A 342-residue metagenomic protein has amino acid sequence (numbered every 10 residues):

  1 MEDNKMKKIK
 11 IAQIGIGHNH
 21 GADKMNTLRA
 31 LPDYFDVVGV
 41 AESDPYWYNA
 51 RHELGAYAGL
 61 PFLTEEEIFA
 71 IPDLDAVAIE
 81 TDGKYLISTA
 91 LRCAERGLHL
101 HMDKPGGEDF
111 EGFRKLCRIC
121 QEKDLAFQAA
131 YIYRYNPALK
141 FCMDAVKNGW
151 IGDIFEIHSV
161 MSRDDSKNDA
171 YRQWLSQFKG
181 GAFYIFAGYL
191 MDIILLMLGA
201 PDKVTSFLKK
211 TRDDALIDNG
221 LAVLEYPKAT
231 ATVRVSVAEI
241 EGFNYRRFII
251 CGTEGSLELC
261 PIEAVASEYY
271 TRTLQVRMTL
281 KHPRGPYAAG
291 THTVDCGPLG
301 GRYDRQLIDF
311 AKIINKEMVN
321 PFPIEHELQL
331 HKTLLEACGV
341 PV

Functional and structural regions predicted by a protein language model:
M1-K8, A41, A76-A78, R305-V342: C-terminal helix-rich "cap/oligomerization" subdomain common to oxidoreductases
E2-A56, A311: N-terminal Rossmann-like dinucleotide-binding module
Y57-I119: Beta-loop-alpha module in the N-terminal Rossmann-like domain of NAD(P)-dependent dehydrogenases, especially those
M102, F127-A129, H158, L259: Hydrophobic residues in well-ordered beta-strands that form the structural core
K115-Y133, D153-E156: Rossmann-fold dehydrogenase core element
I132, I249-E325: C-terminal glycine/acidic-rich active-site capping loop/insertion
Y133-D213: Predominantly a Rossmann-like dinucleotide-binding segment in NAD(P)-dependent oxidoreductases
M191-A266, D304-M318: Contiguous beta-strand/loop segments that form the cofactor/metal-binding neighborhood of enzyme cores
